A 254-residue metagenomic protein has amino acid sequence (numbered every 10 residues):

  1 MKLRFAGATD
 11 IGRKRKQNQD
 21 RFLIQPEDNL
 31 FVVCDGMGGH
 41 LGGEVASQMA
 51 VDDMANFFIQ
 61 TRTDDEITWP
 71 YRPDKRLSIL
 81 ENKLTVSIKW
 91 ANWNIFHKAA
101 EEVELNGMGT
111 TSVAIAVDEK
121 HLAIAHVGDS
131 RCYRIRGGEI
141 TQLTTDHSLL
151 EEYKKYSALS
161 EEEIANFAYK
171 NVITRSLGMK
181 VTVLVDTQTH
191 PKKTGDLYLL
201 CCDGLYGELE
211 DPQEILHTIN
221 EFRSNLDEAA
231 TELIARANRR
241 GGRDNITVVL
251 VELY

Functional and structural regions predicted by a protein language model:
M1-Y254: PP2C/PPM-type serine/threonine phosphatase catalytic domain
